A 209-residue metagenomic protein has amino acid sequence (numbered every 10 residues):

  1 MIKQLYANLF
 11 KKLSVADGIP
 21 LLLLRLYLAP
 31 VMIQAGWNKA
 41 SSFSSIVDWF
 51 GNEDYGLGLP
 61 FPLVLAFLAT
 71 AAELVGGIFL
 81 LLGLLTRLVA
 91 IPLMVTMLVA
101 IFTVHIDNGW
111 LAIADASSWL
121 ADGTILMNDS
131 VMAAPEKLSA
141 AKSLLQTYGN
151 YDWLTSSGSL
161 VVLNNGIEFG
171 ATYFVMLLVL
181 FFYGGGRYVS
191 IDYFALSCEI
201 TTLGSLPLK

Functional and structural regions predicted by a protein language model:
M1-S45, P60-A71, V75, L82-K209: Extended, low-polarity transmembrane helix blocks
V47-F61: Perimembrane loop-to-helix junctions flanking transmembrane segments
